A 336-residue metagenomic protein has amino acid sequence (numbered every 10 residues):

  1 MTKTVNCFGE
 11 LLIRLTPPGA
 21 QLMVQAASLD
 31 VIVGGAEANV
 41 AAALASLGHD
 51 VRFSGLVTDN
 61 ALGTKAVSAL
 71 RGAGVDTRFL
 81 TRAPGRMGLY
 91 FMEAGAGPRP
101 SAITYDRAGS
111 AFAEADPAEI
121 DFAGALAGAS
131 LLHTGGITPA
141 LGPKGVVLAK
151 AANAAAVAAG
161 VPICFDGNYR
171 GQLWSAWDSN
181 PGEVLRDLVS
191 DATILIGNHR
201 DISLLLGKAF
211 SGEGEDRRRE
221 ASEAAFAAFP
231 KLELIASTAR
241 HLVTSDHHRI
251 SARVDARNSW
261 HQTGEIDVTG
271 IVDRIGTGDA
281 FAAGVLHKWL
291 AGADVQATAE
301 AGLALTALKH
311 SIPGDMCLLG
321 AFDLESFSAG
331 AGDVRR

Functional and structural regions predicted by a protein language model:
M1-V75, A96-P98, A115-P117, G270-I271 (+1 more regions): Glycine-rich phosphate/adenosyl-contacting loop at the front of the ribokinase-like
C7-Q21, H248-G264: Acidic-glycine-rich active-site phosphate/pyrophosphate-binding loop
L11, I137, G167, A280: Active-site metal-binding loops of divalent metal-dependent hydrolases
L47, A158-G160: Helix C-cap/helix->beta junction micro-motif
D50-P139, L324-R336: Conserved N-terminal subdomain of the carbohydrate kinase-like
A108, I137, N168-Q172, R200 (+1 more regions): Active-site beta-loop-alpha junctions enriched in small/polar residues
A159, L173-N258: Conserved phosphate/ATP/ADP-binding segment of small-molecule kinases
G264-R336: Conserved post-catalytic alpha-helical subdomain immediately downstream of the catalytic base and nucleotide-binding
